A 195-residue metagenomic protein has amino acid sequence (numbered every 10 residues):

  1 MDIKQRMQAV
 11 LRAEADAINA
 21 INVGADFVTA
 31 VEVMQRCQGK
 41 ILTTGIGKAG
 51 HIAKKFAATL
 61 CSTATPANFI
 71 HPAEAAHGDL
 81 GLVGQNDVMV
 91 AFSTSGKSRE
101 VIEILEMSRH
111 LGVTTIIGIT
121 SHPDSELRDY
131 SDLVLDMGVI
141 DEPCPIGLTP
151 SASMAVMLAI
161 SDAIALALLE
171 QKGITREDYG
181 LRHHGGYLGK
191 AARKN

Functional and structural regions predicted by a protein language model:
M1-R36: An N-terminal, well-structured beta->alpha segment
R6, V10, N22, K48 (+3 more regions): Catalytic cores of large soluble enzymes that bind and process phosphate-bearing ligands
A17-G24, M107, A167-E170: Amphipathic, soluble alpha-helical interaction motifs
K40-I46, G50-L169: Glycine-rich phosphate-binding loops that contact phosphosugars or nucleotide phosphates
D129, P143, E170-N195: Internal, active-site/partner-interface "lid" segment
